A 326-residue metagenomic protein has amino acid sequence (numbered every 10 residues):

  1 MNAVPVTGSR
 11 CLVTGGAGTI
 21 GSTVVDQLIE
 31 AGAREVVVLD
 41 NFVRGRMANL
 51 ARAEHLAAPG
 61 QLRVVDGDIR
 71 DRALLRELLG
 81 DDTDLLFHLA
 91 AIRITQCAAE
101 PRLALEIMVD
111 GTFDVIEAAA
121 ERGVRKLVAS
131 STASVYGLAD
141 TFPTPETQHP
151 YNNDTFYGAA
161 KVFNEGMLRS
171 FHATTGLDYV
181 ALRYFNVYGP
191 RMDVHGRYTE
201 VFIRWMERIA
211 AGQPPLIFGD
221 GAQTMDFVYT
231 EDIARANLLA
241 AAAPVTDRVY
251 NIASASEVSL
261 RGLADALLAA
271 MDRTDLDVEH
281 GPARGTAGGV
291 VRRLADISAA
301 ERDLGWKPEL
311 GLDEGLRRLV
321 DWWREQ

Functional and structural regions predicted by a protein language model:
M1-V187, A241: N-terminal Rossmann-like NAD(P)+-binding domain of SDR-like oxidoreductases, especially those catalyzing
G67, A210-Q326: C-terminal substrate-binding subdomain of Rossmann-fold SDR/epimerase-dehydratase oxidoreductases
A99-E100, F156, M192-R197, G289-V291: Short, solvent-exposed loop/turn segments at secondary-structure boundaries
L105, D154-V162, G196-I203, D226-F227 (+1 more regions): Short-chain dehydrogenase/reductase
F163, M167, F171, V201 (+3 more regions): Hydrophobic alpha-helix immediately C-terminal to the catalytic Tyr-X-X-X-Lys motif of short-chain
